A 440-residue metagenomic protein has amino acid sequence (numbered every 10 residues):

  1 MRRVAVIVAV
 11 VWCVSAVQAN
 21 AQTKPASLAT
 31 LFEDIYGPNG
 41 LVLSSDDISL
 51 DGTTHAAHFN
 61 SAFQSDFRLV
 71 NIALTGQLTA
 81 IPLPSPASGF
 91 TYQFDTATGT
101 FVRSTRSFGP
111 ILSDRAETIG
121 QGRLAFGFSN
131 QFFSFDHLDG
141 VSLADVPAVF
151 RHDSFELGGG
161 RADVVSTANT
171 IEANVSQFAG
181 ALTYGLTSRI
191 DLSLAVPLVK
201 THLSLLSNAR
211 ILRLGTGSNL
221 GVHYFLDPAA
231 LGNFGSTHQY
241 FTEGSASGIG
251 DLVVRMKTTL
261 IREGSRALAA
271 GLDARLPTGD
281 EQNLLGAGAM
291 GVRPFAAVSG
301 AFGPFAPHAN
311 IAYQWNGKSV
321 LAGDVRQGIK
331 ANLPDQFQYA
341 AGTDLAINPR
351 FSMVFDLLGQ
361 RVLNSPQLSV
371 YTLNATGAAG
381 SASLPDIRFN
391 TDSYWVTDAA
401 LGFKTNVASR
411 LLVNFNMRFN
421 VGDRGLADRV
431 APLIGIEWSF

Functional and structural regions predicted by a protein language model:
N20-Q22: Boundary of Sec targeting at the N-terminus
K24-G250, G323-D324, Q367-L384: A subset of solvent-exposed loop/turn segments in beta-rich extracellular surface proteins, enriched in glycine
F108, D114-R115, F126-N130, G180-L186 (+10 more regions): Residues on the lipid-exposed face of transmembrane beta-strands in outer-membrane beta-barrel proteins
F108, G120-G122, N174-F178, S247-L252 (+5 more regions): Residues that define the transmembrane beta-barrel architecture of outer-membrane proteins
N130-D136, V196-H202, D251, L260 (+6 more regions): Transmembrane beta-strands of outer-membrane beta-barrel pores
F135, I190-L194, E263-L268, P304-A309 (+2 more regions): Repeated loop/turn-to-beta-strand initiation elements of outer-membrane beta-barrel proteins
L138-L143, L205-I211, A270-D273, D280-G288 (+5 more regions): Outer-membrane beta-barrel translocator domains and adjoining extracellular loop/strand segments of Gram-negative
D145-V149, T216-H238, K330-F440: Outer membrane beta-barrel transmembrane domains
